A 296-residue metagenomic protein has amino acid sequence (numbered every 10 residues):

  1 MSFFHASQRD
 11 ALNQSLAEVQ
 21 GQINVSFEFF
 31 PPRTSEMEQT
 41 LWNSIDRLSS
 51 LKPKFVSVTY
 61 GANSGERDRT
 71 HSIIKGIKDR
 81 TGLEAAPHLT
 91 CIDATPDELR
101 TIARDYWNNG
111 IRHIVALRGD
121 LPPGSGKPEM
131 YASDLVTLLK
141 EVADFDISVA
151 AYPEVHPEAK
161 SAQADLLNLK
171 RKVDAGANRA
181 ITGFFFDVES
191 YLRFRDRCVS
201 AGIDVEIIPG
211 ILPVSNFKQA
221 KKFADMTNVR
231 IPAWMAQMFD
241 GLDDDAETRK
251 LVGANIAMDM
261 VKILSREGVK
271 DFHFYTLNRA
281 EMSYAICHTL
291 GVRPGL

Functional and structural regions predicted by a protein language model:
S2-V58: Conserved N-terminal beta1-alpha1 strand-loop-helix module at the mouth
F3-S15, K127-Y152, G202-A254, D259 (+1 more regions): Active-site pocket-lining/capping segments in soluble small-molecule metabolic enzymes
A6-N13, M37-E38, S64-G76, T95-T101 (+4 more regions): Active-site-adjacent beta->alpha loops and helix N-cap segments on the catalytic face of soluble alpha/beta enzymes
N24-T40, A85-D97, S148-A164, G241-N255: Active-site mouth loops of central-metabolism enzymes
S26, S57, V115-A116, I181 (+1 more regions): Conserved beta-strand positions in the central sheet of alpha/beta enzyme cores
E28, V56, Y106, K172 (+3 more regions): Conserved, mostly hydrophobic/aromatic
F29-P32, T59-N63, H88-A94, G119-L121 (+5 more regions): Active-site beta-loop-alpha junctions enriched in small/polar residues
S35-L48, T70, P96-R104, S161-R171 (+1 more regions): Short, acidic/polar
